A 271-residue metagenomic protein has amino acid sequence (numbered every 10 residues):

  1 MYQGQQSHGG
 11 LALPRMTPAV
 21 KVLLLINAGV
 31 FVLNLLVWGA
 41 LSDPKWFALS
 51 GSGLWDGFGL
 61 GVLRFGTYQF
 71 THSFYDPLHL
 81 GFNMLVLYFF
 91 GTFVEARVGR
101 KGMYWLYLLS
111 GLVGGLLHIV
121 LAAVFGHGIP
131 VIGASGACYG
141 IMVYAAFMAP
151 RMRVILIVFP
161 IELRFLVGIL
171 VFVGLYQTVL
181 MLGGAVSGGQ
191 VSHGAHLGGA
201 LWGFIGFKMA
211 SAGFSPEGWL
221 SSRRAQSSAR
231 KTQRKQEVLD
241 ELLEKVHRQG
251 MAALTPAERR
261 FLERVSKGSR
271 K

Functional and structural regions predicted by a protein language model:
M1-L243, Q249: A detector for small-residue-rich transmembrane helices and their helix-helix packing motifs
Q233-K271: C-terminal regulatory/interaction regions
